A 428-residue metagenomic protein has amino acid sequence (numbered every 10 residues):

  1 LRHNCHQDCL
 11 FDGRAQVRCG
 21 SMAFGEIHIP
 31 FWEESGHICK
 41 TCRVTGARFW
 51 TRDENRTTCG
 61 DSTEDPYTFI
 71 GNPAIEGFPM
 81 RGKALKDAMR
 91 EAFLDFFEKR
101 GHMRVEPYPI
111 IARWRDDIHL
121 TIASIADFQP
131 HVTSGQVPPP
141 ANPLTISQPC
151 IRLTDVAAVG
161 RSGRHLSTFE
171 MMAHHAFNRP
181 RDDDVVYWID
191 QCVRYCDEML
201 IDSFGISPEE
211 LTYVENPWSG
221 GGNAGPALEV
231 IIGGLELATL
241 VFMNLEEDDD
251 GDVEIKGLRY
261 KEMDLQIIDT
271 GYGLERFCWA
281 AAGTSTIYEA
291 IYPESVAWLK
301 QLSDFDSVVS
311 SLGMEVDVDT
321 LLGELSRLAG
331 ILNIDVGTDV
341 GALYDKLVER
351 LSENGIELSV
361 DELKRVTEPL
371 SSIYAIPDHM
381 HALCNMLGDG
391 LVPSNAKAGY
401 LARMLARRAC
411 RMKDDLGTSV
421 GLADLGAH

Functional and structural regions predicted by a protein language model:
L1, C5, A15, I38-T41 (+2 more regions): Secretory pathway export signals and precursors
R2-E33: Short, intrinsically disordered terminal segments enriched in charged and Pro/Gly residues
M22-I27, E54, G71-I75: Basic/polar N-terminal segments that are highly enriched at the extreme N-terminus, encompassing both cleavable
I27-I29, T45, K256: A generic local structural motif
H28-I38, R48-D53: Short, flexible, mixed-charge glycine/proline-rich loop motifs that serve as phosphate/nucleic-acid-contacting
C39-T45, C59-S62: Short cysteine-rich clusters marking metal-coordination/redox-active sites
R52-I70: Cysteine-rich micro-motifs
P73-M404, R411-H428: Structured aminoacyl-transfer and RNA-binding surfaces used for tRNA recognition/handling in the translation apparatus
